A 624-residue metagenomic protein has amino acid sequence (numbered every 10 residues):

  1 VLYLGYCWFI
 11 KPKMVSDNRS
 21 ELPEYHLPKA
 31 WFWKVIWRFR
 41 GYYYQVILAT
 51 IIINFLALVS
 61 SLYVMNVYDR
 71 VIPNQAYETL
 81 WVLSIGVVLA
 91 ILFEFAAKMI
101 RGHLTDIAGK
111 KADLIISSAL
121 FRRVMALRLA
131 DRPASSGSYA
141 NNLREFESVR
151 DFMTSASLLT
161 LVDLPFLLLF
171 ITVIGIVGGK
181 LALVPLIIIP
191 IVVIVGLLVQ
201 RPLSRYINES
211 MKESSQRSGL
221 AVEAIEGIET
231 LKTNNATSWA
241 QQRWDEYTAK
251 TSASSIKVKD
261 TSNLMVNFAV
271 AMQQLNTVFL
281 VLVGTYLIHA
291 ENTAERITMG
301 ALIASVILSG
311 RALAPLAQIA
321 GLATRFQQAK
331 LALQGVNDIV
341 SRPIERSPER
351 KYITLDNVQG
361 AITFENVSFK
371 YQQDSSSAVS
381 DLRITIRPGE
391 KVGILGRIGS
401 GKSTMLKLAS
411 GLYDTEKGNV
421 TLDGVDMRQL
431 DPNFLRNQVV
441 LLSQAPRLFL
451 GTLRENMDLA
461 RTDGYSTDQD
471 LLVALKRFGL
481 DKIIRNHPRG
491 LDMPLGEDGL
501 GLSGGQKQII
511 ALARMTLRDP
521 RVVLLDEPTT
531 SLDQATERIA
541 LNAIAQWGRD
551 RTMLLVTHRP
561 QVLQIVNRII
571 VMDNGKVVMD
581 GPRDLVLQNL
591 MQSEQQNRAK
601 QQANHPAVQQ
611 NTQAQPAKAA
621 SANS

Functional and structural regions predicted by a protein language model:
V1-V59, P73, Y77-V82, R101 (+7 more regions): Membrane-integrated ABC transporters
T50, L83-E94, K98, L159-E209 (+2 more regions): Transmembrane helices of ABC transporter permease
V64, M125-L169: Juxtamembrane loop-to-helix connectors within ABC transporter transmembrane domains
G86-K98, I189-I191, S262-Q273, M299-G321: Hydrophobic alpha-helical segments in the permease module
D106, T233-A236, D260, T277 (+1 more regions): Cytosolic ends of transmembrane helices, especially the final helix of ABC transmembrane type-1 domains
S118, R122-R123, L127-G137, E209-K257 (+1 more regions): Loop segments that connect adjacent transmembrane helices in multi-pass transporters
S410: Helix-to-loop junction immediately C-terminal to a conserved catalytic motif
T421, Q429, R454-E497, N542 (+4 more regions): ABC ATPase nucleotide-binding domain helical subdomain, centered on the C-loop/LSGGQ "ABC signature"
